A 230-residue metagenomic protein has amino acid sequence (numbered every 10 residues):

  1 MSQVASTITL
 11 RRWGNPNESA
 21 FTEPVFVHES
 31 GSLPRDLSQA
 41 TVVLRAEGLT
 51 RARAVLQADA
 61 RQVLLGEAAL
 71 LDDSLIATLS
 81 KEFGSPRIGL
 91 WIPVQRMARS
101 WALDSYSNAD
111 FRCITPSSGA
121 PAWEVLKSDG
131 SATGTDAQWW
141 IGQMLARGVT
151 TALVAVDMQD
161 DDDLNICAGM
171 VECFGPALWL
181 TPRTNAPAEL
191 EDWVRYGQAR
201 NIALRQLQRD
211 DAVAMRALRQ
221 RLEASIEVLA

Functional and structural regions predicted by a protein language model:
M1-E18: N-terminal basic/disordered segments at the start of proteins
S6, F21-E23, S38-A40, D59-R61 (+4 more regions): Short, well-ordered coil/turn segments that N-cap beta-strands
E18-S19, P34-L37, A54-A58, L79-E82 (+3 more regions): Generic structural signal for hydrophobic
E23-G31, G48-A52, D59-L75, L153-Q159 (+2 more regions): Glycine-rich phosphate-binding active-site loops on the catalytic face of alpha/beta enzymes
H28-E47, L75-V94, D160-L190, A224-L229: Alpha-helix-loop-beta-strand connector modules within alpha/beta enzyme cores
D59-T150, E223-A230: Conserved anion-binding
R99-Y106, L164-N165, L190-D192: Short, well-ordered secondary-structure micro-motifs
Q138-N165, V171-A177: Internal alpha/beta core interface subdomains
